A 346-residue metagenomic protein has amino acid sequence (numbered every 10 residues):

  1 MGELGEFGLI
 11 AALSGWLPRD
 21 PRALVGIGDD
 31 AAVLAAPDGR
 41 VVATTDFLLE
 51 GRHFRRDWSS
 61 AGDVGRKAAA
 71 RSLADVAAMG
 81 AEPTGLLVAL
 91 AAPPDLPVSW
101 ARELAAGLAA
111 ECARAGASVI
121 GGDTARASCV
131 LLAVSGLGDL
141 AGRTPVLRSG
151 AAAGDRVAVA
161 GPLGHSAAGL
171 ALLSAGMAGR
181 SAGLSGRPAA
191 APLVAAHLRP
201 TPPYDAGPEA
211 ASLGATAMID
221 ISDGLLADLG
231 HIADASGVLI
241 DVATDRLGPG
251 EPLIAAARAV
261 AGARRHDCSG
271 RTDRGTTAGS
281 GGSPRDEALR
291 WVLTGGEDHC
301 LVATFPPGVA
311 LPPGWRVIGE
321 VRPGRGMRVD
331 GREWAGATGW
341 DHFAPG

Functional and structural regions predicted by a protein language model:
M1-G15, S59, P93-I120, A125-L132 (+3 more regions): Glycine-/charge-enriched secondary-structure boundary and capping motifs
M1-S60, M79, V88, E111: Extreme N-terminal cap/leader segments of soluble proteins
D30, D155, D298-L301: Short, surface-exposed beta-edge/turn micro-motifs
A35-V41, L48, E82-G176: Glycine-rich anion-binding loops of enzyme active sites
V64-V76, G107-E111: Short, well-ordered amphipathic alpha-helical segments that serve as non-catalytic structural scaffolds within diverse
S135-V146, A153, A191-P208: Active-site glycine-rich loop that binds ribose-phosphate moieties when present
D155-G161, R199-L225: Internal active-site segments that recognize and position negatively charged phosphoryl groups and nucleotide moieties
R180-T201, I254-A257: A short, charged helix-loop
